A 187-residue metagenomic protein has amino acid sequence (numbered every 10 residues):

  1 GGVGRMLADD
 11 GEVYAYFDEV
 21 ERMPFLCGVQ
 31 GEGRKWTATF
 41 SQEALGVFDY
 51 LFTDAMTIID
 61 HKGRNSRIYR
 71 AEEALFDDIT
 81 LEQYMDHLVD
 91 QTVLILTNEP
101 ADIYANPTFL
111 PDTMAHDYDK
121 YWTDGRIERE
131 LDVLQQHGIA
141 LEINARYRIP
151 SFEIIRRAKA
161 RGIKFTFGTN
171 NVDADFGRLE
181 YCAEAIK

Functional and structural regions predicted by a protein language model:
G1: Ser/Thr-glycine-rich phosphate-binding loops at phosphate-binding pockets of nucleotides, nucleotide cofactors
G4-Q136: Extended substrate/RNA-proximal surfaces in nucleic-acid metabolism proteins
Y118-K187: Charged catalytic cores and adjacent phosphate/nucleic-acid-binding surfaces used for phosphate/nucleic-acid chemistry
